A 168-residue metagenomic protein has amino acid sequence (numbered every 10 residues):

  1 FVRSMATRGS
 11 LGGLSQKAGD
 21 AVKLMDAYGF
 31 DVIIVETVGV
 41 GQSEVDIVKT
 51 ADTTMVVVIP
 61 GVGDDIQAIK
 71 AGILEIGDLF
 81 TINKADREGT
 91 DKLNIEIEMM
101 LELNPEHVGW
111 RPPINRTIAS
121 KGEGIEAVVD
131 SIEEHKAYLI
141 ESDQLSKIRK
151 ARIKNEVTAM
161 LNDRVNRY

Functional and structural regions predicted by a protein language model:
F1-D46, T50-V57, D65: Nucleotide-state-sensitive switch-loop elements of NTP-binding domains
R3-M5, V56-I59, T81-K84, R116-T117: Conserved beta-strand segments of the P-loop GTPase G domain that flank and frequently precede/overlap
A18, E36, I73, N83 (+1 more regions): Residue-level signature of catalytic and energy-coupling elements of molecular machines, predominantly ATP/GTP-dependent
K23-G29, D46-T50, A71-E75, D91 (+1 more regions): Conserved catalytic network of the ASCE P-loop NTPase/AAA+ motor domain
S43, I69, G124: Short acidic active-site motifs
G63-K70: Short, charged, surface-exposed secondary-structure boundary motifs
I76-S142: Canonical P-loop GTPase G-domain recognition
R116, A127-Y168: Long, well-ordered amphipathic alpha-helical subdomains in the mid-to-C-terminal portions of large enzyme subunits
